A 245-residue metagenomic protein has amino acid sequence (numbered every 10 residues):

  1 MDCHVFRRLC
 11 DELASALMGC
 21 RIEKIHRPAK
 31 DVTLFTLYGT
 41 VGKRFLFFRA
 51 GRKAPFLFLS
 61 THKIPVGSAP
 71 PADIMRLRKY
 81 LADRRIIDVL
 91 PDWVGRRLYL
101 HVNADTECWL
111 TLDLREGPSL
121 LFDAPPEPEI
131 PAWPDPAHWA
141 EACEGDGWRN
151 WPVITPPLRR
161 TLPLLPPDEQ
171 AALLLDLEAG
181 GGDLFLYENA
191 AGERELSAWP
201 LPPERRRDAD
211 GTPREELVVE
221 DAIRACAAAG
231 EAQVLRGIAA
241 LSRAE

Functional and structural regions predicted by a protein language model:
M1-E245: Extended, highly charged segments
